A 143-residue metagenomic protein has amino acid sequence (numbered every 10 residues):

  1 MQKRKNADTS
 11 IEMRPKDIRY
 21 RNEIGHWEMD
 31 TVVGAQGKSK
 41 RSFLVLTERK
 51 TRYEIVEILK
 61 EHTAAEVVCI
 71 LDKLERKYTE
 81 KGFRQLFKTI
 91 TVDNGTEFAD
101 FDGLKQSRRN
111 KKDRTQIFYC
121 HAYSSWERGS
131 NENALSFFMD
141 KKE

Functional and structural regions predicted by a protein language model:
M1-F43: Mobile-element integrase/transposase regions, centering on the N-terminal DNA-binding/Zn-coordinating module
D30, L46, R52, L71 (+3 more regions): Mobile genetic element proteins and their domesticated derivatives, centered on retroelements and DNA transposons
T31, R49, E61, N94 (+1 more regions): Residues immediately flanking
A35, S39, V56-K81: Active-site beta-loop-alpha junctions of metal-dependent nucleic acid enzymes, especially the RNase H-like/DDE
Y53-I55, C120: Polytopic alpha-helical membrane proteins, predominantly small-molecule transporters/carriers
K81-L86, K112-R114: Short helix-terminating capping/connector loops at secondary-structure junctions
V92-N94, A99-D102, I117-K142: RNase H-like two-metal-ion nuclease catalytic core shared by retroviral integrases and related mobile-element nucleases
D102-T115: Short, surface-exposed basic-aromatic patches at helix termini and helix-loop junctions that form
